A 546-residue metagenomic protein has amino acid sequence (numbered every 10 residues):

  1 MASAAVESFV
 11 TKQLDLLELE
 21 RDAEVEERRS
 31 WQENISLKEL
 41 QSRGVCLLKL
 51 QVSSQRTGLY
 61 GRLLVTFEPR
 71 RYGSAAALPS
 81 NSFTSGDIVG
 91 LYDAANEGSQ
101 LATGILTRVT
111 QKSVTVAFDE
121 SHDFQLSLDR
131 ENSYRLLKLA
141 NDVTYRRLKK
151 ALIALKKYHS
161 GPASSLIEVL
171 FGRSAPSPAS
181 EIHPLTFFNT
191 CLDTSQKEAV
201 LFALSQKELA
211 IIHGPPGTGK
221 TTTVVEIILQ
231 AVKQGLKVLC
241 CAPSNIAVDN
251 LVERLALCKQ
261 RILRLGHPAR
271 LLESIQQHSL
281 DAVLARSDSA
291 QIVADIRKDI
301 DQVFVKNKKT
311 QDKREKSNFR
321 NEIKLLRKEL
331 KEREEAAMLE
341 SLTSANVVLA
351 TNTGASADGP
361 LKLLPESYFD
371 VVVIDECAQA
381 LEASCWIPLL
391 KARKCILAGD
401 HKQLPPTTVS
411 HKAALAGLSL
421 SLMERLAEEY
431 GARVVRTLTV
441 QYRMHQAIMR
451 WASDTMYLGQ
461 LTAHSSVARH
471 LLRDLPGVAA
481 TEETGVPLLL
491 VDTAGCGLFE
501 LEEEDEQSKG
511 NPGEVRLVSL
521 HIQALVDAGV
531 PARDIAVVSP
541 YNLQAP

Functional and structural regions predicted by a protein language model:
A2-E26, L63-L64, R70-L201, E253 (+3 more regions): Pre-ATPase regulatory/linker segments immediately N-terminal to the P-loop/RecA-like helicase/translocase core
T66, S82-T84, I88-Y92, I105-R108 (+10 more regions): Beta-strand cores of modular interaction/reader domains in eukaryotic scaffold and signaling proteins, especially PDZ
Y72, S127, E168-S174, A179-T186 (+6 more regions): Conserved P-loop NTPase motor core of helicases/translocases
F188-E208, T223, G510, E514: N-terminal pre-P-loop "Q-motif" helix
S195, Q206-I212, G235-L236, N346: Pre-Walker A (Motif I) flank of P-loop NTPase domains
G217: Walker A (P-loop) phosphate-binding loop of P-loop NTPases
T221-L229: Motif I (Walker A/P-loop) of helicase-class P-loop NTPases
Q234, S244, T353-G359, L363-P546: Conserved helicase motor core of SF1/SF2 NTP-dependent helicases
